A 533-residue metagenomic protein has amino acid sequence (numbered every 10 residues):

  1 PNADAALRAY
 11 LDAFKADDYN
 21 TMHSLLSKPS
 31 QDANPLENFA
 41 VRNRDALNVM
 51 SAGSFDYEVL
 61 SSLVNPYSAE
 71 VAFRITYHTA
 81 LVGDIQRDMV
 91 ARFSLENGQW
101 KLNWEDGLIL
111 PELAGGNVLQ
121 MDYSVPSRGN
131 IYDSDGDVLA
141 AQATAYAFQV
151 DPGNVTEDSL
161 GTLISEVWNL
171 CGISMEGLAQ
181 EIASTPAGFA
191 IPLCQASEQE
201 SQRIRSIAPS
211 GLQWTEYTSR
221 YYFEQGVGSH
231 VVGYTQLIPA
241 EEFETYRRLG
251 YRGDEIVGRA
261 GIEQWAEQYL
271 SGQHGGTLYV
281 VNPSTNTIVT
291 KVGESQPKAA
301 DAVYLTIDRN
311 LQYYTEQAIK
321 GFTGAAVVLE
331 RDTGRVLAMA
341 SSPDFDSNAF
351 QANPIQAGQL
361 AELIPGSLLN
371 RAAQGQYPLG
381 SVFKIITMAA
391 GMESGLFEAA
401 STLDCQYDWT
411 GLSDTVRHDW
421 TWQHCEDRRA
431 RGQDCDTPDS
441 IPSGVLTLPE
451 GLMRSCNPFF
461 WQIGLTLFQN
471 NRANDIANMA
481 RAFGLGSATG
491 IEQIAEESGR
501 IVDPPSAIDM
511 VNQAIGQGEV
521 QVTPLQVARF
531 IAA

Functional and structural regions predicted by a protein language model:
P1-D12, A16: Short, low-complexity N-terminal intrinsically disordered segments enriched in polar/charged residues
D4-A5, Y19-E70: Short solvent-exposed beta->alpha transition segments
Y10, M22-H23, F93: Hydrophobic pocket/interface hotspot
F14-M22, S455: Short helix-adjacent coil turns
T21-L25, E58-L60, M175-E181, T215-T218 (+4 more regions): Surface-exposed patches in mature extracellular/periplasmic domains of secreted proteins
D45, A52-A325, F345-R371, Q376: Extracytoplasmic/periplasmic proteins that interact with beta-lactams or build/remodel peptidoglycan
V281-V292, E330-S381, I386-A533: Beta-lactam-recognizing serine transpeptidase/beta-lactamase-like catalytic domain environment
